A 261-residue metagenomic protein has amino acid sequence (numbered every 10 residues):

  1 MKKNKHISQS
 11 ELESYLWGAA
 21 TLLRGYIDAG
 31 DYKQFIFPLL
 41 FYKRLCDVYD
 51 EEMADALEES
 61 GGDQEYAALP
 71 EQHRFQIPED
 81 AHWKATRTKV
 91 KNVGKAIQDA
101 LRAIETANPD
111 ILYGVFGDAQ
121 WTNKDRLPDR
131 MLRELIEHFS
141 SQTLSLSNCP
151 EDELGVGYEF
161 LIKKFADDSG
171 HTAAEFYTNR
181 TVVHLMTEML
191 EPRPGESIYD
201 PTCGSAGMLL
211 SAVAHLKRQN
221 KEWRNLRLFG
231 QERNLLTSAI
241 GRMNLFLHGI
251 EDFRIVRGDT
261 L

Functional and structural regions predicted by a protein language model:
M1-P194, R254-T260: Non-catalytic, mostly N-terminal accessory regions of nucleic-acid modification and defense proteins
T172-L261: Conserved S-adenosyl-L-methionine
